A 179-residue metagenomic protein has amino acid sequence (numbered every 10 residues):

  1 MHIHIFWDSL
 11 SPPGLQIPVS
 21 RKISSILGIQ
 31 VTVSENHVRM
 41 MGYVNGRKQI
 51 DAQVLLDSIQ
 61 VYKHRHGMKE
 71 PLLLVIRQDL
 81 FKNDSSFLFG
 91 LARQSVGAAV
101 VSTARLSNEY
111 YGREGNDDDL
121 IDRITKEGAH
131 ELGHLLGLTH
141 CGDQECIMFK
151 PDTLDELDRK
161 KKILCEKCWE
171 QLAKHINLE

Functional and structural regions predicted by a protein language model:
M1-L10: Fold-level signature of zinc-dependent metallopeptidase catalytic domains
H2, Y111-G112, K162: Generic signal for short, ordered secondary-structure residues within or immediately flanking folded domains
L10-E127, T139: Metzincin-family zinc-dependent endopeptidase catalytic domain
G115-E179: The catalytic-center signature of Zn2+-dependent metalloproteases
